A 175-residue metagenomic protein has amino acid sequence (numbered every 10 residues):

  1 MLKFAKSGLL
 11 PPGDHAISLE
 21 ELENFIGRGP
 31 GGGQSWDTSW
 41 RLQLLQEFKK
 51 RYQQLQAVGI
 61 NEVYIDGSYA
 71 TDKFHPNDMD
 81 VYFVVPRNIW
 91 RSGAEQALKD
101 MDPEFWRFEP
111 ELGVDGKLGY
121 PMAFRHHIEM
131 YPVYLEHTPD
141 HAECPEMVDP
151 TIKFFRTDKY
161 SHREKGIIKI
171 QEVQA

Functional and structural regions predicted by a protein language model:
M1-E62, D66, A70-N77, P86-A175: Catalytic core of pol beta-like nucleotidyltransferases
Y82-V84: Short hydrophobic/aromatic beta-strand micro-patches that form the beta-sheet surface supporting nucleotide- or nucleic
